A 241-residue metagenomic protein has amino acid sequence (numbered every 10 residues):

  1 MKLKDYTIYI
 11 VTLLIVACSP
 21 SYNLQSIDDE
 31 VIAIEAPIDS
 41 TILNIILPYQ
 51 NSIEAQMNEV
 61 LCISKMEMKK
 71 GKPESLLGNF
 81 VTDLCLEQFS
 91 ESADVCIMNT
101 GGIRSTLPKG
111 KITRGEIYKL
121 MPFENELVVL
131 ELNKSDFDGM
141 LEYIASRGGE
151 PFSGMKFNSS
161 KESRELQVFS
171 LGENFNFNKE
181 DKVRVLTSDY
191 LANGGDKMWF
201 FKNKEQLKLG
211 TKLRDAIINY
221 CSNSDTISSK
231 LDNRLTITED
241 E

Functional and structural regions predicted by a protein language model:
K4-V11: Sec-dependent signal peptide recognition, specifically the positively charged N-region followed immediately by
I15-A17: C-terminal motif of bacterial Sec signal peptides marking the signal peptidase cleavage site
S21-E35, N79-T82, L86-V95, T100-E241: Feature captures C-terminal
N23, S40-L47: Contiguous mid-protein beta-loop-alpha structural module that forms a pocket-lining wall or clamp of enzyme active
I34-E35, Y49, I53, K65-E67: PLD-like (HKD) phosphodiesterase/transphosphatidyltransferase domain
A55-K69, K197-F201: Acidic/histidine-rich, surface-exposed loop or edge segments in extracytoplasmic proteins
K70, S75-L76: A conserved active-site cap/scaffold subdomain adjacent to cofactor or substrate pockets
